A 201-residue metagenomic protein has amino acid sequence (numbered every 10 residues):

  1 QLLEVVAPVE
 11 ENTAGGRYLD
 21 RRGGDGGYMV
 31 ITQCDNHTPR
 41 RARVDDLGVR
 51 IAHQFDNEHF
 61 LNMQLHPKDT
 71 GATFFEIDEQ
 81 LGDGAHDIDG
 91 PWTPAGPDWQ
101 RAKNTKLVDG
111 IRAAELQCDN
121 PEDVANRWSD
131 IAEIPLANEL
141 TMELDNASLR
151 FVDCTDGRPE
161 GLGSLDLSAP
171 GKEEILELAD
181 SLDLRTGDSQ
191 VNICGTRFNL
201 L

Functional and structural regions predicted by a protein language model:
Q1-A14: Active-site-proximal cofactor/substrate-binding loop regions of enzyme domains
L3-E4, R41-A113, A137, T141-R158 (+2 more regions): Vicinal oxygen chelate
G23-M29, P159-G163: Eukaryotic phosphotyrosine signaling hubs
D25-D46: A gly/proline- and charged-residue-enriched helix-loop-helix capping module
V30, W128, L165: Terminal peptide-recognition signature
C34, A114-D123: Short, surface-exposed ligand-recognition loops at beta-strand->loop->(often short) alpha-helix junctions that present
V44, V124-I131, L178-A179: Conserved active-site tyrosine of GNAT-family acetyltransferases
